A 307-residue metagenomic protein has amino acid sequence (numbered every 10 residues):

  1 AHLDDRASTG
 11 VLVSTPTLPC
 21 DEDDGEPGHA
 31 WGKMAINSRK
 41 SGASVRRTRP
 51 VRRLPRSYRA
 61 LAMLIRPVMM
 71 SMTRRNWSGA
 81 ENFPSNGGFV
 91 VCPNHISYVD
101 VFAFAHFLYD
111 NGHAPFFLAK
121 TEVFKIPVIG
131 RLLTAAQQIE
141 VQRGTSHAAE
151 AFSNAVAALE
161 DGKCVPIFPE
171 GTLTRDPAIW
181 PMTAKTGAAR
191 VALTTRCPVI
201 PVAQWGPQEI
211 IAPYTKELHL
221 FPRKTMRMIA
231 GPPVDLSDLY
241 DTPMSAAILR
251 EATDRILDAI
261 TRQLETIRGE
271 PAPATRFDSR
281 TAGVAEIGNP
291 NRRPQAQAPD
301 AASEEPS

Functional and structural regions predicted by a protein language model:
A1-T15: Extreme N-terminal basic, low-complexity initiation segments that serve as generic localization/processing leaders
G42-G79, S85, P127-A136: A transmembrane-helix-recognition feature enriched in membrane-embedded lipid enzymes and envelope glyco-/phospholipid
M70-W77, A148-A149, I210-A212: Short gly/ser/thr-rich secondary-structure transition/capping motifs
F83-S146: Catalytic core of membrane glycerolipid acyltransferases/transacylases, capturing the structured, soluble-facing
L132, A157, R190-T194: Hydrophobic/aromatic ligand-binding patch that stacks against planar heteroaromatic rings of cofactors or nucleotides
A158-A188: Catalytic-site beta-strand/loop segments enriched in glycine and acidic/polar residues
A178-A246, F277-A296: A cross-family acyltransferase "interaction/gating" segment
